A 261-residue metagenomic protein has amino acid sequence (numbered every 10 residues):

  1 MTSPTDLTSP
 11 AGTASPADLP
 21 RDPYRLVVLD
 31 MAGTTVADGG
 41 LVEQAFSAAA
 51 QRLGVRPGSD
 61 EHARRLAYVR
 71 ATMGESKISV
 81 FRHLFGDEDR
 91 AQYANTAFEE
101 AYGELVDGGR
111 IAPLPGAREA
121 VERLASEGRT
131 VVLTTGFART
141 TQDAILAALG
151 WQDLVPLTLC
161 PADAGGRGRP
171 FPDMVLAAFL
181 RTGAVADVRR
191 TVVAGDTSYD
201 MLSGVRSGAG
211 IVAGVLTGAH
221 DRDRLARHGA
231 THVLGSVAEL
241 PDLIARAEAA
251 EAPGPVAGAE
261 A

Functional and structural regions predicted by a protein language model:
M1-L29, A252-A261: Non-catalytic pre-domain segments flanking phosphatase-related domains
P20-E119, R123: N-terminal helical cap/lid subdomain that shapes the substrate entry/recognition surface in HAD-like hydrolases
F46, A117-L149, V155, L159: Substrate-recognition element of Asp-dependent hydrolases with the DxDx(T/V) motif
R56, Q152-P156, V185: Conserved H-loop
R65-V69, W151-R167: A short, structured active-site edge motif that brings together acidic residues
R118-S126, F179-L180, M201-R206: Surface-exposed amphipathic alpha-helices with a cationic face
R169-M201: Conserved Lys-Pro-Asp/Glu-containing loop-to-beta segment of HAD-superfamily phosphomonoesterases, centered on
V193-H232: Acidic, Mg2+-coordinating phosphoryl-transfer loop and its flanking beta/alpha structural elements, shared across
